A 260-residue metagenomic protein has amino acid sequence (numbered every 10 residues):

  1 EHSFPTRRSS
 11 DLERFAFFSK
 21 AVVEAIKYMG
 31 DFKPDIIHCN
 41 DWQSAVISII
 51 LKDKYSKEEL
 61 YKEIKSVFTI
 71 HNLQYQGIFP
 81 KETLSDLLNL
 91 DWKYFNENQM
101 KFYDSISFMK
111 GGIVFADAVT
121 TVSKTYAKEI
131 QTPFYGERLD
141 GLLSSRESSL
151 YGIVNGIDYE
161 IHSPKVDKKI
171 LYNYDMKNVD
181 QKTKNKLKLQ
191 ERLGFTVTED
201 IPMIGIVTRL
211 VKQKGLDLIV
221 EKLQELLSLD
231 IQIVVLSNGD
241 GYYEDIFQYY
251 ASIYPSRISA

Functional and structural regions predicted by a protein language model:
E1-T6: Single conserved hydrophobic/aromatic residue that forms the stacking wall/gate of nucleotide- or nucleobase-binding
R7-A260: Catalytic cores of nucleotide-sugar-dependent glycosyltransferases that transfer UDP/GDP/TDP-activated
